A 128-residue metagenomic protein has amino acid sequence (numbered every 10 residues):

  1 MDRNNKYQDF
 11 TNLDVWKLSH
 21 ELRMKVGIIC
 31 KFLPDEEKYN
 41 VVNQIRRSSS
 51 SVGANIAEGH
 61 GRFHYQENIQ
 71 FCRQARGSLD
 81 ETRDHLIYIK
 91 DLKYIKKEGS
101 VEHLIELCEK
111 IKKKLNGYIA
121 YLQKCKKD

Functional and structural regions predicted by a protein language model:
M1-D128: Amphipathic alpha-helical assembly/interaction segments
